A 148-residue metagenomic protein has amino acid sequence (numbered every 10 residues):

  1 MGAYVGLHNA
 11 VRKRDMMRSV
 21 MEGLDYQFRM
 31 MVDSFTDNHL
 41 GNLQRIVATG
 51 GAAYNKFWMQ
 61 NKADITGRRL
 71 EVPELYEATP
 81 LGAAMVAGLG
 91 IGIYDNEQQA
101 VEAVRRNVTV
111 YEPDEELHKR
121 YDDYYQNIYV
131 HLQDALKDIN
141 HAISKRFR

Functional and structural regions predicted by a protein language model:
M1-R148: Glycine/Thr-rich phosphate-binding loops that ligate phosphate moieties of nucleotide and other phosphorylated ligands
